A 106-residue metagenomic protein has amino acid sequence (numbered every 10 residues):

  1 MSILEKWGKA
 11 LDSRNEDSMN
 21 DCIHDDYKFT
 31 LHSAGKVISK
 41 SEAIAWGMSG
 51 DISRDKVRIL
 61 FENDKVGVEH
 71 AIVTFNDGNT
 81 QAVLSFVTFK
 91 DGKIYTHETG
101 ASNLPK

Functional and structural regions predicted by a protein language model:
E5-K9: Amphipathic alpha-helical repeat scaffolds
A10-D12, G47: Hydrophobic residues in alpha-helical segments
S13-K28: Short, well-ordered alpha-helical segments enriched in acidic and aromatic residues
K28-T30, A34-K106: A beta-strand edge to alpha-helix "cap/lid" segment located at domain peripheries
